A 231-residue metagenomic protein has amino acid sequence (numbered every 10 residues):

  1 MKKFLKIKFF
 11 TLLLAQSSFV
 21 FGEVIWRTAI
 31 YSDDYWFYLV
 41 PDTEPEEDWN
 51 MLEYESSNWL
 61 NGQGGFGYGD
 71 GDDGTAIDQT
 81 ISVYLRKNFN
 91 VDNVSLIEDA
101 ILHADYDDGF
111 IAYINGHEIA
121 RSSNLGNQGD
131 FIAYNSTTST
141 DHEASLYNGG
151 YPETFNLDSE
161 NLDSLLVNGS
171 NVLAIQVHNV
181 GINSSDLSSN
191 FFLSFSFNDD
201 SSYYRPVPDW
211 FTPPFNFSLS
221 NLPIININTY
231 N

Functional and structural regions predicted by a protein language model:
M1-T11: Bacterial N-terminal signal peptides that target proteins for export
A15-S17: N-terminal signal peptide c-region/cleavage motif recognized by signal peptidases
E23-E53, L219-N221: GGW-centered surface loops in extracellular recognition modules
W36, W59, F89, S95-I114 (+1 more regions): Aromatic-lined ligand-binding clefts that engage carbohydrates, nucleic acids, or primary amines
L52-N88: Surface-exposed, low-complexity/disordered Ser/Thr/Gly/Pro/Asn-rich loops and linkers
N61, L187-N231: Phosphate-handling architecture centered on phosphoinositide signaling
H117-S159: Exoplasmic/lumenal beta-rich domain surfaces
I175-N183: Short beta-strand-plus-loop segments that form exposed binding edges in beta-rich domains
